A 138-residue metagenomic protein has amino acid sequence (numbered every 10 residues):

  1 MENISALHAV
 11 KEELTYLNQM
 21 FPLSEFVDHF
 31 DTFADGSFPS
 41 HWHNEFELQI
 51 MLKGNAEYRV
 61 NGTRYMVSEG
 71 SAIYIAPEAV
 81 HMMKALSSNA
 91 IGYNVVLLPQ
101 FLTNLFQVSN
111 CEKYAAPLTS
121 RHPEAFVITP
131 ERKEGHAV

Functional and structural regions predicted by a protein language model:
M1-M66, A72, E112, P123: Generic protein-terminus/edge-of-domain signal
E2-S24, V80-V138: A hydrophobic/aromatic-rich effector-binding and dimerization subdomain of bacterial HTH-type transcriptional regulators
F33-A34, E69-G70, E78, L98-Q100: Tight coil/turn sites that cap or link beta-strands
W42-N44, P77, I91: Exposed loop/turn and edge beta-strand positions of beta-sandwich/beta-sheet ligand-binding modules
M51-K53, A76, L86: A short, compositionally biased micro-patch
S68-E69, K84: Short amphipathic alpha-helical leader/targeting segments
